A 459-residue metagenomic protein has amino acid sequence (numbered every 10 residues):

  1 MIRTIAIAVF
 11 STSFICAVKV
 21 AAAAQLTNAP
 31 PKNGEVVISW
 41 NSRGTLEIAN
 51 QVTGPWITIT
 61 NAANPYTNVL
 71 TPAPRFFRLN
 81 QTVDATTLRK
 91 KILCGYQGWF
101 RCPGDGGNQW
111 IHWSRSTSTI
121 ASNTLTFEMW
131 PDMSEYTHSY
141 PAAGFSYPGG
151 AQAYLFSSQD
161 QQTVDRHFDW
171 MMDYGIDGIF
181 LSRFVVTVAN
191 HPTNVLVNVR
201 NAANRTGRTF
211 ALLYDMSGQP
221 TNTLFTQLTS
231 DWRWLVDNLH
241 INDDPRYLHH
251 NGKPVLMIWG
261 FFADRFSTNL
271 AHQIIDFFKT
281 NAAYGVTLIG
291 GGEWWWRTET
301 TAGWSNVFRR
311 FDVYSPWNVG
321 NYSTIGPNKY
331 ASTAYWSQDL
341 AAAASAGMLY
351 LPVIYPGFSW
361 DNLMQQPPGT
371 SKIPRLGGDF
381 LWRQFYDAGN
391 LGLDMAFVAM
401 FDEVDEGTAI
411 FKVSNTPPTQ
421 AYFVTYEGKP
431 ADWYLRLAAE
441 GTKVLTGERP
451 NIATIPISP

Functional and structural regions predicted by a protein language model:
I5-F10, C16-T82: Short, composition-biased motifs enriched in small/polar/acidic residues
T82-P459: Glycan-processing catalytic domains of CAZymes
